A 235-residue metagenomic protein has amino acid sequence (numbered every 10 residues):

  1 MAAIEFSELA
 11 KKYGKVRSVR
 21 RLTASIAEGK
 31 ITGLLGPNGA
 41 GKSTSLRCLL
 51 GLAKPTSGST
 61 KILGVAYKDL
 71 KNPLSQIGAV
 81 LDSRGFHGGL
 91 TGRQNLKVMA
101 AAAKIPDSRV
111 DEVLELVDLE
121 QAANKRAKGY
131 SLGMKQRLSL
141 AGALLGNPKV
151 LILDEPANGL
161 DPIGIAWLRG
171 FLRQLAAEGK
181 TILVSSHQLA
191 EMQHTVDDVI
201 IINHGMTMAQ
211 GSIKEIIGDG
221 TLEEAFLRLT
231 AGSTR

Functional and structural regions predicted by a protein language model:
G58-P73: Conserved ABC transporter NBD signature motif
K97, A101, D107-A122: Conserved ABC ATPase "signature" region
L151-E155: Catalytic Walker B motif of ABC-type/P-loop ATPase nucleotide-binding domains
M192-H194: A short, surface-exposed alpha-helical micro-motif characterized by mixed small hydrophobic and charged/polar residues
Q210-G211: ABC ATPase "signature
